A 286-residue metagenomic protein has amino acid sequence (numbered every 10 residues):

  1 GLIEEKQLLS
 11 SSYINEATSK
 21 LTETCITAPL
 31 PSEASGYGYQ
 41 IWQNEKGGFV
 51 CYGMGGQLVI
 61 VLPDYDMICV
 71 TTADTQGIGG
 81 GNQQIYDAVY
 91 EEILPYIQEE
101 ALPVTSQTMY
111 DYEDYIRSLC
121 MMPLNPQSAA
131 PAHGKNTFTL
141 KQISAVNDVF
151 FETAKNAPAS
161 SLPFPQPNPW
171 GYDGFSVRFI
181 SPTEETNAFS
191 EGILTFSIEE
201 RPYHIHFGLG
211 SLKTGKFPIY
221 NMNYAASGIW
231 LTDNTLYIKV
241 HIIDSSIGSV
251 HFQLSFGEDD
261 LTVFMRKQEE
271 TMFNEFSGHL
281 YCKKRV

Functional and structural regions predicted by a protein language model:
G1-L2, L21, T72, I97: Sec/Tat-exported extracytoplasmic proteins
G1-L9: Bacterial peptidoglycan biogenesis and beta-lactam-recognition machinery
N15-T71: Active-site Gly/Thr loop motif
L30, G79-G81, H241: A generic "cationic amphipathic patch" detector
G47-G48, Q57, D74-G77, I243-I247: Short Gly/Pro-enriched loop/turn and capping motifs at secondary-structure junctions
G53-L124: Structured C-terminal helix/loop/strand segments within mature extracytoplasmic catalytic/sensor domains
S106-V286: Peripheral terminal and inter-domain segments
